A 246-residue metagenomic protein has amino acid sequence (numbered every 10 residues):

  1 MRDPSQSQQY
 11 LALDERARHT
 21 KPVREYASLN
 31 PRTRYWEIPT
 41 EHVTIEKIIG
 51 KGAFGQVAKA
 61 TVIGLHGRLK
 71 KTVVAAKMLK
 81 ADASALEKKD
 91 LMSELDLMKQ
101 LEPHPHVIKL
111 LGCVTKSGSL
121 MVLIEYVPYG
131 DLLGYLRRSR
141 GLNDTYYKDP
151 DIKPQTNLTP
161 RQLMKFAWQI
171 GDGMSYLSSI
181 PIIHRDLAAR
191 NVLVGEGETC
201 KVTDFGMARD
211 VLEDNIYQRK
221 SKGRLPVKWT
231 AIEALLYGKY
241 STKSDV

Functional and structural regions predicted by a protein language model:
M1-I38: Non-catalytic localization/regulatory regions flanking kinase domains
E25-V246: Intracellular eukaryotic protein kinase-like catalytic domain
